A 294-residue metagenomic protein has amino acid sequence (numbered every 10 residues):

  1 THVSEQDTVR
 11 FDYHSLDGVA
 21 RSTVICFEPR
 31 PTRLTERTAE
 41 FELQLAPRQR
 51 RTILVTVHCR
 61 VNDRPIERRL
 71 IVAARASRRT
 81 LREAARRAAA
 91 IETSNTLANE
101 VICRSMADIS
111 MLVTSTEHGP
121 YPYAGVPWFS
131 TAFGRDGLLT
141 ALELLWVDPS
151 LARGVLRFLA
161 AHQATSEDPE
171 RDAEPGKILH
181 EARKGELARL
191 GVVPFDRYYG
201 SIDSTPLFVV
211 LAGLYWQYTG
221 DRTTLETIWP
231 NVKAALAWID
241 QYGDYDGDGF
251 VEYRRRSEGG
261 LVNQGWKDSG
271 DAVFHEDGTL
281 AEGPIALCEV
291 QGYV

Functional and structural regions predicted by a protein language model:
T1-T131, R222-E226, K233-D244: Acidic/polar, glycine-enriched structural segments that form the non-catalytic walls/loops of the carbohydrate-binding
E5-D7, H58, G125-V126, G134 (+4 more regions): Glycine-centered flexibility motif
E5-D7, R37-A39, D196, N263 (+1 more regions): A generic structural signal for well-ordered coil/turn residues at beta-strand boundaries that shape enzyme active-site
S22-V24, A107-Y123, W128, G176-A188 (+1 more regions): Active-site-adjacent bridging/hinge elements
T38, P120-W128, G191-F195, H275-C288: Active-site-adjacent structural elements in folded domains
L70-A73, I228, G283, V290: Residue-level preference for long, well-ordered alpha-helices that form the structural scaffold of enzyme catalytic
S130-V262, L287-Q291: Aromatic-rich carbohydrate-recognition surfaces in CAZymes
